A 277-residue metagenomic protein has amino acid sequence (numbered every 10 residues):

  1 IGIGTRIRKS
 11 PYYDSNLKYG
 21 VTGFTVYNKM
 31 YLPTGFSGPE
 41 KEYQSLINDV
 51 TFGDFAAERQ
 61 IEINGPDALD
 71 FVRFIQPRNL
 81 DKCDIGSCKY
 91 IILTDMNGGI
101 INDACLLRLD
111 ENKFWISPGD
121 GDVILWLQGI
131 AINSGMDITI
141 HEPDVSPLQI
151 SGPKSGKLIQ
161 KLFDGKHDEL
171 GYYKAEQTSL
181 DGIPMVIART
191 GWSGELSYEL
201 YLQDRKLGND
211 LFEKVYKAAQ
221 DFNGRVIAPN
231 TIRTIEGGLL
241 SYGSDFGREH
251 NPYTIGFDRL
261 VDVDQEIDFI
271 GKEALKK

Functional and structural regions predicted by a protein language model:
I1-I91, G99: Acidic, proline/glycine-enriched N-terminal capping motif
I1-T34, L106-K277: Conserved, structured C-terminal
P39-N48, L93-D103, I132-G135, S179-I187: Short amphipathic beta-strand starts and helix->beta connectors
D54, D103, E199: Acidic active-site catalytic centers that drive phospho-/nucleotidyl reactions and related ester hydrolyses
R59-N64, D95, C105, W115-G119: Short secondary-structure transition/capping motifs
P66-I100, S155-I183: Internal amphipathic helical hairpin motif
